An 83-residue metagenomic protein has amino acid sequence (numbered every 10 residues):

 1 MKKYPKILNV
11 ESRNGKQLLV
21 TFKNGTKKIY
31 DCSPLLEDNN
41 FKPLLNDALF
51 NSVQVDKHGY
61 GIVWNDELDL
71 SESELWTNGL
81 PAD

Functional and structural regions predicted by a protein language model:
M1-D83: Motif-centric detector for short Cys/His coordination patterns
